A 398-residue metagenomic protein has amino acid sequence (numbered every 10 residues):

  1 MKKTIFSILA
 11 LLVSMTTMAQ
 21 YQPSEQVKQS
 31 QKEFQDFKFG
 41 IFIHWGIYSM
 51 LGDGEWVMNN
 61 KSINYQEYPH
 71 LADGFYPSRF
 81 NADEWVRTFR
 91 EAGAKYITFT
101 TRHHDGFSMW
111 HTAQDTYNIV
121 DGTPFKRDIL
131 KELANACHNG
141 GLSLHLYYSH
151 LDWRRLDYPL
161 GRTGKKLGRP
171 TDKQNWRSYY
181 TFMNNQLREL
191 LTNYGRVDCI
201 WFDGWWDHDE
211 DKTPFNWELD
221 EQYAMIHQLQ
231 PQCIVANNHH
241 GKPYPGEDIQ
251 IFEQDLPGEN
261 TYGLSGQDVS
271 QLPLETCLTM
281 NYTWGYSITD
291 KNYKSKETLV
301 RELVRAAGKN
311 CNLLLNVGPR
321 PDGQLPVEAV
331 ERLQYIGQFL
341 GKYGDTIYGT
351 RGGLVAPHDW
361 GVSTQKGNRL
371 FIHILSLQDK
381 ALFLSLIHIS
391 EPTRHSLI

Functional and structural regions predicted by a protein language model:
M1-Y21: Bacterial Sec-dependent N-terminal signal peptides
Q20-S390, R394: Mature catalytic domains of secreted/periplasmic carbohydrate-active enzymes
